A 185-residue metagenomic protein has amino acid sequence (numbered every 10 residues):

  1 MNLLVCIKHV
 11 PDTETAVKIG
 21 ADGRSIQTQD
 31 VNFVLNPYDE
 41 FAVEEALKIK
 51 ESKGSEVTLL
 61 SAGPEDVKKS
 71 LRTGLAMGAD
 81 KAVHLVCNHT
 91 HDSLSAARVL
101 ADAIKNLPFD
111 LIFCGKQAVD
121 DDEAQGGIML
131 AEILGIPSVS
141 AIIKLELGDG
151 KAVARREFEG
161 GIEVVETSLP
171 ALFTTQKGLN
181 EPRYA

Functional and structural regions predicted by a protein language model:
M1-A185: N-terminal glycine-rich FAD/FM-binding segment characteristic of electron-transfer flavoproteins
